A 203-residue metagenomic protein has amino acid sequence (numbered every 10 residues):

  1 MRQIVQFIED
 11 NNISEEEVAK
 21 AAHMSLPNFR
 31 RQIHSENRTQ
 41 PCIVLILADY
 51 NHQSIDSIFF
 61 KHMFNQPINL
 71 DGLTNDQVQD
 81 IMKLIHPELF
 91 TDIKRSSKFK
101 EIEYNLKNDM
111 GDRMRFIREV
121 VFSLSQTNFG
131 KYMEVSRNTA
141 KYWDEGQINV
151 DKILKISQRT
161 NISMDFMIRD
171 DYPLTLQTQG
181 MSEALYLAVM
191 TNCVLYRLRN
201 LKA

Functional and structural regions predicted by a protein language model:
M1-I13, E17, L84-V121: A short, Lys/Arg-rich alpha-helix, primarily the initiator
I8, A19, A48, R118 (+2 more regions): The alpha-helix within a helix-turn-helix
E9, H23, H34-E36, M63 (+5 more regions): Residue-level detection of the helix-turn-helix DNA-binding "recognition helix"
N12-R31, V120-Y142: Short alpha-helical DNA-recognition segment
R31, T39-Q40, N149: A cross-kingdom feature marking solvent-exposed beta-strand/loop segments within repeated, beta-rich binding/scaffold
C42-S57, V150-F166: DNA major-groove recognition helix of helix-turn-helix/homeodomain DNA-binding modules
F60-N105, I168-L201: Short, charged recognition helix plus adjacent turn of helix-turn-helix-like nucleic-acid-binding domains
